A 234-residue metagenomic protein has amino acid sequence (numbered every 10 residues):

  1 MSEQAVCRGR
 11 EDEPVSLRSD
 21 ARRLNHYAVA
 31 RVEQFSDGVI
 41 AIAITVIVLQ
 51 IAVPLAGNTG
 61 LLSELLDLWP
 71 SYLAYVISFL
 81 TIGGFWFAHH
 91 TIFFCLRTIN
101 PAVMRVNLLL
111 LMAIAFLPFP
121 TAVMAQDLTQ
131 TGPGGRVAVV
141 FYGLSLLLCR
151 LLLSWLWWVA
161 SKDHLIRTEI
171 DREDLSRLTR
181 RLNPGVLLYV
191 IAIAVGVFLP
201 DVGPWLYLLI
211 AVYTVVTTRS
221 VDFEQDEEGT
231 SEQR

Functional and structural regions predicted by a protein language model:
S2-R234: Multi-pass alpha-helical transmembrane bundle typical of ion/small-solute transporters and intramembrane aspartyl
